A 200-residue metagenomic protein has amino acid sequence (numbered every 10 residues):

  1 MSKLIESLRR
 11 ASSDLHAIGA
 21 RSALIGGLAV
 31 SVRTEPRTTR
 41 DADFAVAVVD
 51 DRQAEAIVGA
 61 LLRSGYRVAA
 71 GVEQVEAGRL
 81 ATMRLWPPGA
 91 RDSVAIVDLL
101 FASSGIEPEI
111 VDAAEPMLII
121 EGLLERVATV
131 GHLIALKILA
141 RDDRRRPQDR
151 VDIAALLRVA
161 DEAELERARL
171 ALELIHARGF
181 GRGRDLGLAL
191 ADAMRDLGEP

Functional and structural regions predicted by a protein language model:
M1-P200: Compositionally biased terminal segments of proteins
